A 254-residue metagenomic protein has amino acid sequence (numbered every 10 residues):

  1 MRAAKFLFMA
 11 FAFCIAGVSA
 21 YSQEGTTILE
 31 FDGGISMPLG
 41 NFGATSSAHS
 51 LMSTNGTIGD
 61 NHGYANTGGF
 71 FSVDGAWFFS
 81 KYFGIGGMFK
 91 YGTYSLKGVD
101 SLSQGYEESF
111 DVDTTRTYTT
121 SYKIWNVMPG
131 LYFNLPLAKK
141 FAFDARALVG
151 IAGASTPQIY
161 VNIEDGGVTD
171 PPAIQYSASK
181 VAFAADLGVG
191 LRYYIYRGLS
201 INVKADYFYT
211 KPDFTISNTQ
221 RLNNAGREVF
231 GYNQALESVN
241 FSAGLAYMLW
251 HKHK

Functional and structural regions predicted by a protein language model:
M1-T26, W250-K254: Cleavable N-terminal export/targeting peptides
Y21-W77, S238-N240, G244-K254: Short glycine/proline- and aromatic-enriched beta-strand/turn motifs that initiate or cap beta-hairpins
E24, F78-Y82, P136-K140, Y194-Y196 (+1 more regions): Outer-membrane beta-barrel channels and translocator barrels
E24-D32, G68-F70, Y82-G84, Y122-N126 (+4 more regions): Outer-membrane beta-barrel architecture
F31-I35, F71-W77, F89, V127-F133 (+4 more regions): Residues on the lipid-exposed face of transmembrane beta-strands in outer-membrane beta-barrel proteins
G40-N66, Y91-N126, A152-A182, T210-S242: Extracellular/periplasm-exposed beta-strand and loop segments of Gram-negative cell-envelope proteins, dominated by
T119-S155: Hydrophobic, well-structured mid-protein blocks that either form specific transmembrane helices
Y193-N202, K211-S217: Substrate-binding/catalytic groove segments of enzymes that remodel or degrade extracellular structural polymers
